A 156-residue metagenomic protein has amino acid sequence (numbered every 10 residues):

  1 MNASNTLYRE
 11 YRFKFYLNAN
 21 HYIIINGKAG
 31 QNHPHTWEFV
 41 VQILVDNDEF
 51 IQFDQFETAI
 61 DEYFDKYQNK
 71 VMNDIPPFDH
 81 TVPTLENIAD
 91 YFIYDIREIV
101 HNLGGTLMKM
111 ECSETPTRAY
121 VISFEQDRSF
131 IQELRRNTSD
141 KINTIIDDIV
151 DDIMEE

Functional and structural regions predicted by a protein language model:
M1-E156: Charge-rich, low-complexity N-terminal segments
